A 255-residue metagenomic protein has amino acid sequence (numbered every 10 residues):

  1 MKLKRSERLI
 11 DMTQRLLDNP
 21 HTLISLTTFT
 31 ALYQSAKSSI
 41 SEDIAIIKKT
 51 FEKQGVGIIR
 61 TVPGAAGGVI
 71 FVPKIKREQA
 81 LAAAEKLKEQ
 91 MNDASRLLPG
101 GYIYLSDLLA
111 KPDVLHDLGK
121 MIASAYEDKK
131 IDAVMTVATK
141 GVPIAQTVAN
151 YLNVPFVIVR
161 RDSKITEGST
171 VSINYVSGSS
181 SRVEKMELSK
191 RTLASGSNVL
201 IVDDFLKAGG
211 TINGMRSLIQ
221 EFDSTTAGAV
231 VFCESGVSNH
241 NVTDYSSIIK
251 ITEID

Functional and structural regions predicted by a protein language model:
M1-S25, T30-A31: Extreme N-terminal segment that seeds HTH/winged-HTH DNA-binding domains in transcriptional regulators
S25-G57: N-terminal helix-turn-helix
G57-V69: Short, Lys/Arg-rich nucleic-acid/phosphate-binding segment
A66, I70-K130: Active-site-facing substrate-recognition patch
I131-A138: Short glycine-rich phosphate-binding loop at a beta-alpha junction
V154-V199: Short, glycine/charge-rich flexible loops or terminal/linker lids adjacent to PRPP-binding catalytic cores
D203-N213: Acidic, divalent-metal-coordinating active-site segment for phosphoryl/phosphodiester hydrolysis, typified by short
S217-D255: PRPP-dependent phosphoribosyltransferase catalytic core
